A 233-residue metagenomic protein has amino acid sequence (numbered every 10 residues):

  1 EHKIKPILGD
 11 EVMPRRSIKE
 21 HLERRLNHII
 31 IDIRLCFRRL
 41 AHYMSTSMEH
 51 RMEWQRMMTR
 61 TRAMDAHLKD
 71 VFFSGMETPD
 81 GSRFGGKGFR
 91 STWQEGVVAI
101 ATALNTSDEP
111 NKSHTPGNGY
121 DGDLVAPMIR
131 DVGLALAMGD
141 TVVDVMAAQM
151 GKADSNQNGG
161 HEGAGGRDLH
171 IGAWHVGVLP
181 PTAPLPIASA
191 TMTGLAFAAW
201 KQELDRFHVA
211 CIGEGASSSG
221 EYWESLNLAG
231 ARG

Functional and structural regions predicted by a protein language model:
E1-R130, A135: N-terminal amphipathic, basic-rich helices that act as targeting or association modules
R83-G233: Cofactor-binding active-site loop characterized by glycine-rich and histidine/acidic residues
